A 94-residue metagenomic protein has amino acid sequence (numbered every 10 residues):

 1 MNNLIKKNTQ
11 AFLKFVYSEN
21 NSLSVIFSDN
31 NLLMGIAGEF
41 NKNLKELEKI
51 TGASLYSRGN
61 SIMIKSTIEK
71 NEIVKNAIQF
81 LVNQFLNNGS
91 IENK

Functional and structural regions predicted by a protein language model:
N2-Y17, N93-K94: Charged, low-hydrophobicity low-complexity segments
K14-V16, E46, L55: Sterically constrained small-residue positions within well-ordered secondary structures of folded domains
F15-G35: Short glycine-/aliphatic-rich beta-strand segments at the starts of folded cytosolic domains
N21, S54-S57: Noncatalytic partner-interaction/assembly domains of nucleic-acid and motor enzyme complexes, especially the accessory
F27, G38, I68: Conserved residues at beta->alpha junctions
L32-T51: Short amphipathic alpha-helix segments
Y56-K94: Interdomain "pre-motor" coupling segment immediately N-terminal to P-loop NTPase/helicase cores
